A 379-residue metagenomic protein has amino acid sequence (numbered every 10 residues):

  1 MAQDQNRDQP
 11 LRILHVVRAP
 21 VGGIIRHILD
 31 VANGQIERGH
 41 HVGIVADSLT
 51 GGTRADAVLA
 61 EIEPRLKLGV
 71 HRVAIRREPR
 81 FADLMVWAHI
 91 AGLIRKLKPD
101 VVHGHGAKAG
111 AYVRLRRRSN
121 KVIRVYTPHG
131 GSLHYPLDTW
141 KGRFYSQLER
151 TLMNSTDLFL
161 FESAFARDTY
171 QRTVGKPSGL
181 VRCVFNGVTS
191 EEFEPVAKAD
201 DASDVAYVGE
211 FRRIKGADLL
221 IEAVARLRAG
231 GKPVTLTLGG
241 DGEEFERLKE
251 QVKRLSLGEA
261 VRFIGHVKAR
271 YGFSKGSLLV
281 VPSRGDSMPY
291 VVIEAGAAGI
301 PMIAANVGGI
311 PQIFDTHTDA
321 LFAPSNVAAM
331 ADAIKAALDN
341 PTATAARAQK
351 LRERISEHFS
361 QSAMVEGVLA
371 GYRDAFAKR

Functional and structural regions predicted by a protein language model:
L14-V16, A197-K215, I221-V224: Conserved donor-binding/catalytic core segment of Leloir-type glycosyltransferases
H15-A82, C183, E243: N-terminal strand-loop element at the rim of the active site of nucleotide-sugar-dependent glycosyltransferases
F81-A88, I123, L133-S155, D168: Nucleotide-sugar donor phosphate/pyrophosphate-binding loop at the beta->alpha transition of glycosyltransferases
N154-L180, V188-S190: A short, active-site helix/loop in glycosyltransferases that binds the activated sugar's phosphate group
E244, L257-H266, G272, A320: Active-site donor-binding acidic/aromatic loop of nucleotide-activated sugar and phosphosugar transferases involved
R284: Aromatic "clamp/platform" in nucleotide-sugar-dependent glycosyltransferases that forms part of the donor/acceptor
P301-A304: Short hydrophobic beta-strand element within catalytic cores of glycosyltransferases and related nucleotide-activated
T316-A328, K335-P341: Conserved acidic donor-binding segment of nucleotide-sugar-dependent glycosyltransferases
